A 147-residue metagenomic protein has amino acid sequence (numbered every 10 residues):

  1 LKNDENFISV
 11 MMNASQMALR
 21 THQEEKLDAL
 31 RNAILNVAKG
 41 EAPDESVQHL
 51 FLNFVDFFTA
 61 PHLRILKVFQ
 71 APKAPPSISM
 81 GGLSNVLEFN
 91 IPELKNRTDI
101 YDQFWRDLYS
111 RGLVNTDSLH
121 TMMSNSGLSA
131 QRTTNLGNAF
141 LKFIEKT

Functional and structural regions predicted by a protein language model:
L1-A18: Amphipathic, membrane-active segments
R20-T147: Long, helix-rich, hydrophobic modules that act as membrane-proximal anchors or helical bundle/coiled-coil regulators
